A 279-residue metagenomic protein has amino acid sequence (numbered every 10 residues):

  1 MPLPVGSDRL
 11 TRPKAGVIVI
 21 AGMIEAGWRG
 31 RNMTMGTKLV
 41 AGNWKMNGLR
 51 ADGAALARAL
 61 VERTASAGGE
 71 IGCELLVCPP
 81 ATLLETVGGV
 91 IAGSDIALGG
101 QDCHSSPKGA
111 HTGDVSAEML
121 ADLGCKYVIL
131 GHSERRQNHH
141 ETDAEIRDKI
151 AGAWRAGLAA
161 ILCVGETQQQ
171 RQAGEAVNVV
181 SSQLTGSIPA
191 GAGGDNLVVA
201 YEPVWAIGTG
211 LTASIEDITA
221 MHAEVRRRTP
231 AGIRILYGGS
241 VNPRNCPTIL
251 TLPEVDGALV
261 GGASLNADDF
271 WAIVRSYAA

Functional and structural regions predicted by a protein language model:
P2-L10: Extreme N-terminal basic, low-complexity initiation segments that serve as generic localization/processing leaders
P4, G16-I18, V90, V179: Detector for intrinsically disordered, low-structure N-terminal pre-sequences
G6, I18-I20, E62: N-terminal non-cleavable signal-anchor helices
L10, V17, M23, S66-I71: Intrinsically disordered, low-complexity terminal tails and inter-domain linkers enriched for S/T/G/P/D/E
P13-I20, A51, R155: A periodicity- and composition-biased signal for non-globular, repetitive helical segments
A15-T34: Short, Lys/Arg-enriched N-terminal segments with co-localized hydrophobic residues within the first ~10-30 amino acids
R29-A279: Active-site loop-to-helix "anion-binding N-cap" substructures in soluble metabolic enzymes
